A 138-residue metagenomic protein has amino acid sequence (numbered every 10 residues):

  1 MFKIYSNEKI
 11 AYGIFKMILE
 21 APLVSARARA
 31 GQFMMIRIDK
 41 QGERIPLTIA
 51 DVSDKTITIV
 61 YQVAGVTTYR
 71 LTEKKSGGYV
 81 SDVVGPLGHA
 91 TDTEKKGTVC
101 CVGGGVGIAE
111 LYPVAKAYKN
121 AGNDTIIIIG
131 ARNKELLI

Functional and structural regions predicted by a protein language model:
M1-S76, R132: Ferredoxin-reductase
V66-I138: FNR/FR-type flavoprotein reductase catalytic core
